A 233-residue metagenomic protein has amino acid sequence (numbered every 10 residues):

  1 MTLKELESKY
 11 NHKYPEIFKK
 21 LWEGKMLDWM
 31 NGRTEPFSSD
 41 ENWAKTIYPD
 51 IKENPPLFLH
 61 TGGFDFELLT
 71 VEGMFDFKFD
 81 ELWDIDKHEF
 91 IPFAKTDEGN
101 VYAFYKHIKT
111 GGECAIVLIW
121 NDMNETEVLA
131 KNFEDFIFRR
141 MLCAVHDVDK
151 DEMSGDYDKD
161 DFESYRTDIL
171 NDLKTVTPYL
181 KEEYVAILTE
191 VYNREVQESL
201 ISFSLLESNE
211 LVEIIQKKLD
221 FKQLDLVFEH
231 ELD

Functional and structural regions predicted by a protein language model:
M1-S8, L118-N124, E152-M153, I169-N171: Charged, low-complexity surface segments at secondary-structure and domain boundaries
M1-V101, I108, T189-D233: A surface-exposed partner-binding patch
E81, I85, E89, N121-L129 (+2 more regions): Conserved aromatic-histidine-acidic binding/catalytic patches
P92-K95, A103-F104, V117-L118, V148-K150: A structural signal for short, well-ordered beta-strand segments and their strand-loop junctions that often border
V101-F104, I108-N121: Short, well-ordered strand-loop elements centered on a beta-strand within folded domains, enriched for acidic residues
C114-E152: Compact, glycine/acidic-enriched structural inserts
D149-L200: An amphipathic alpha-helical core segment
